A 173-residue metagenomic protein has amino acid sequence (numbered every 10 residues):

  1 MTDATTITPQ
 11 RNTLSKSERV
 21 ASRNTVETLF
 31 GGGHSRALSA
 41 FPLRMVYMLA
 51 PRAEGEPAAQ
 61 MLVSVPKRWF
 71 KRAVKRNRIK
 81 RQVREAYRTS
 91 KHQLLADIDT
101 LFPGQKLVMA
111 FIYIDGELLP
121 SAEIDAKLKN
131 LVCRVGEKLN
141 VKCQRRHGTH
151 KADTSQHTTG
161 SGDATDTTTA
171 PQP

Functional and structural regions predicted by a protein language model:
M1-P173: Positively charged, solvent-exposed patches that mediate nucleic-acid binding
